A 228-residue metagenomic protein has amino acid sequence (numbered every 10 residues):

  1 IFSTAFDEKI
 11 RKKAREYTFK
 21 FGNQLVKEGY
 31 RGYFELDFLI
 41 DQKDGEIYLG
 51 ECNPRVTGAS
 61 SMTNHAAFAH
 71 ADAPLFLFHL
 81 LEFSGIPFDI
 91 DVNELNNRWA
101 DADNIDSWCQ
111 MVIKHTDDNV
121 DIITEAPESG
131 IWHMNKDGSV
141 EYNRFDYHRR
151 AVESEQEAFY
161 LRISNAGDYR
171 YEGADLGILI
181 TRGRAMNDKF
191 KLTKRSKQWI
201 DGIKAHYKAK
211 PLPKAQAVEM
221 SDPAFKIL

Functional and structural regions predicted by a protein language model:
I1-L228: ATP-dependent carboxylate activation and anion-phosphoryl transfer catalytic cores that bind Mg-ATP to form
